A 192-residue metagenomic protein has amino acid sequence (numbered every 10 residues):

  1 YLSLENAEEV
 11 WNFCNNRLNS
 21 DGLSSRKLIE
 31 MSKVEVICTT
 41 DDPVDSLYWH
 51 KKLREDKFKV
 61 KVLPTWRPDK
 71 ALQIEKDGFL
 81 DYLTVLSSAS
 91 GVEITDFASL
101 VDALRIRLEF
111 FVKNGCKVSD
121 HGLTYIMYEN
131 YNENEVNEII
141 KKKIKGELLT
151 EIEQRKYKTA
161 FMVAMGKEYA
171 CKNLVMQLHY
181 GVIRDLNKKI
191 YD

Functional and structural regions predicted by a protein language model:
Y1-L174: Metal-cofactor-binding active-site regions of metalloenzymes
E129-Y131, L186-D192: Histidine/acidic-residue-rich catalytic or RNA/ligand-binding cores of hydrolases and nuclease-related proteins
V175-I183: Histidine-centered catalytic micro-motifs
